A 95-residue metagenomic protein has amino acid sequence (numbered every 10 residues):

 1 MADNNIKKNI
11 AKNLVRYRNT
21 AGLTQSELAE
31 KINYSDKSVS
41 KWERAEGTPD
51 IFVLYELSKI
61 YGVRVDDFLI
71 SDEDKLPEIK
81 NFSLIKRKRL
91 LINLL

Functional and structural regions predicted by a protein language model:
M1-T20: A short, Lys/Arg-rich alpha-helix, primarily the initiator
K12, G22-L23, P49-F52: Residue-level signal for the short linker/turn that defines the boundary of a DNA-recognition helix
V15, N19, N33, R44-E46 (+1 more regions): Residue-level detection of the helix-turn-helix DNA-binding "recognition helix"
V15, S26, Y55: Residues within the helices of the helix-turn-helix
R18, A29, S58: The alpha-helix within a helix-turn-helix
G22-K41: Short alpha-helical DNA-recognition segment
F52-D67: DNA major-groove recognition helix of helix-turn-helix/homeodomain DNA-binding modules
I70-L95: Short, charged recognition helix plus adjacent turn of helix-turn-helix-like nucleic-acid-binding domains
